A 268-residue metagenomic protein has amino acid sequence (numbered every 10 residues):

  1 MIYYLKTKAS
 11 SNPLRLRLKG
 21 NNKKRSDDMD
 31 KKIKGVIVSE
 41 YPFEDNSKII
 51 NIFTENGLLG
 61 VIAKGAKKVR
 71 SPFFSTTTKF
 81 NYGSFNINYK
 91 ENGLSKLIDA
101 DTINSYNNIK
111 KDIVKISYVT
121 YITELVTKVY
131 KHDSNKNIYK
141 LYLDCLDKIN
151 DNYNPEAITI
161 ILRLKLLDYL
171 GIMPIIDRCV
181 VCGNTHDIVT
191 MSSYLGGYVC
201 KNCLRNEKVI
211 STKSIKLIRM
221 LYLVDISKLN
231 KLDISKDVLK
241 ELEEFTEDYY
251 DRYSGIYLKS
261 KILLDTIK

Functional and structural regions predicted by a protein language model:
Y3, K23-K48, F53-K268: Non-catalytic alpha-helical scaffolds and adjoining flexible linkers that form interface surfaces for assembly
Y4-L5, P13: Short hydrophobic targeting helices and cationic amphipathic motifs that mediate membrane/organellar targeting
S10-S11, S26: Serine residues within intrinsically disordered or low-complexity segments
S11-N12, V129: Amphipathic alpha-helical interaction segments
R15-R17, R25: Basic polycationic patches enriched in arginine
